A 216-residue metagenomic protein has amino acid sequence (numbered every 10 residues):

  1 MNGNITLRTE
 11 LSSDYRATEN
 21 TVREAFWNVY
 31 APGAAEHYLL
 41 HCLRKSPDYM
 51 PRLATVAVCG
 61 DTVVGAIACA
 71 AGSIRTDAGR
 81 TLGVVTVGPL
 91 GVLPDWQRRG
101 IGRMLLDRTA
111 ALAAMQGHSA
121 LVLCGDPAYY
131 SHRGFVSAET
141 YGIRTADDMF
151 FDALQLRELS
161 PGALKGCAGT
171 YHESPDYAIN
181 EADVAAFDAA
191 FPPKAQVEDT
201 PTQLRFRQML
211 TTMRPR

Functional and structural regions predicted by a protein language model:
I5-T18: A short beta-loop-alpha structural element at the N-terminal edge of CoA-dependent acyl/N-acetyltransferase catalytic
E19, F26-I74: Active-site rim helix/loop that mediates acceptor-substrate recognition in acyltransferases
L53, A57, G88-G91, G117-D126: Internal, conserved structured core segments that host functional sites
T62, R80, L93-M104, Q116: Conserved glycine-rich acetyl-CoA-binding loop
G72-V87, Q97: A conserved beta-turn-beta hairpin within the catalytic core of GNAT-like acetyltransferases that forms part
V87, V92, R98-A111, V122-L123: Conserved acetyl-CoA-binding loop-helix of GNAT-fold acetyltransferases
M115-S119, C124-M149: Conserved active-site alpha-helix within GNAT-family acetyltransferase domains
A163-R216: Acidic/histidine-enriched, glycine/proline-rich intrinsically disordered or flexible terminal extensions
